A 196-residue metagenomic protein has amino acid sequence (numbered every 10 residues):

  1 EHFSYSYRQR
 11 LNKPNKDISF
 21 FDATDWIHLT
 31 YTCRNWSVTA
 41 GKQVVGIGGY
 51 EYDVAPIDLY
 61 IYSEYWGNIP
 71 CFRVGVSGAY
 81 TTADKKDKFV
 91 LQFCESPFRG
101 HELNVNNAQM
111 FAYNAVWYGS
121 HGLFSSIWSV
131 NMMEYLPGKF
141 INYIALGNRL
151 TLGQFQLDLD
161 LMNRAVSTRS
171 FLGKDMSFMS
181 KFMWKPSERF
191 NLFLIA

Functional and structural regions predicted by a protein language model:
E1-S96, G119-S120: Outer membrane beta-barrel
K13-K16, S63-N68, F98-N106, N131-P137 (+1 more regions): Outer-membrane beta-barrel domain signature
D17, I57-I61, P97-F98, M110 (+2 more regions): Short, low-complexity, polar/charged sequence segments that are solvent-exposed and flexible
F20-D25, T32-R34, P70-V74, N107-Y113 (+2 more regions): Residues that define the transmembrane beta-barrel architecture of outer-membrane proteins
G41, Y52, V90-L91, L103 (+3 more regions): Short linear functional motifs in flexible/disordered or boundary regions
E51-Y52, V90-Q92, G100-V105, I127-S129 (+1 more regions): A short secondary-structure junction signal
F98-A112, W117-G119, S126: Solenoidal tandem-repeat scaffolds enriched in leucines and small polar residues
A115-A196: Detector for outer-membrane/organellar transmembrane beta-barrel domains, recognizing the amphipathic beta-strand
